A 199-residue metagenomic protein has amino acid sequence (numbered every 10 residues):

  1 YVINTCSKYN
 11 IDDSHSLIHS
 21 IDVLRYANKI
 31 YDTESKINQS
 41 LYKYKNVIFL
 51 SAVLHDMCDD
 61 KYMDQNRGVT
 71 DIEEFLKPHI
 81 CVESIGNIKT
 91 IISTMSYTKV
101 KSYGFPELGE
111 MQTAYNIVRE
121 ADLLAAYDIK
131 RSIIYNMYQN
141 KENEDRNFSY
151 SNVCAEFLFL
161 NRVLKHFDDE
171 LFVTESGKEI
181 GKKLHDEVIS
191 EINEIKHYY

Functional and structural regions predicted by a protein language model:
Y1-C6, N28: Short alpha-helical hairpin
C6-N10, Y31, D56-K61, L76 (+2 more regions): Short amphipathic alpha-helical interaction patches enriched in hydrophobic/aromatic residues with interspersed Lys/Arg
N10-Y42, L54, V100-Y103, E107-Y199: Divalent metal-dependent phosphate-bond-processing catalytic cores, especially two-metal-ion Mg2+/Mn2+ enzymes that act
D22-N28, D64-P78: An active-site-proximal "capping" alpha-helix that borders the catalytic cofactor pocket
V23, K43-D64, G68, I88-K99 (+1 more regions): His-Asp-centered metal-binding catalytic motifs of divalent-metal-dependent phosphohydrolases/nucleases
I37-K45, E83-G86: Short helix-terminating capping/connector loops at secondary-structure junctions
D71-M111: Hydrophobic, well-structured mid-protein blocks that either form specific transmembrane helices
